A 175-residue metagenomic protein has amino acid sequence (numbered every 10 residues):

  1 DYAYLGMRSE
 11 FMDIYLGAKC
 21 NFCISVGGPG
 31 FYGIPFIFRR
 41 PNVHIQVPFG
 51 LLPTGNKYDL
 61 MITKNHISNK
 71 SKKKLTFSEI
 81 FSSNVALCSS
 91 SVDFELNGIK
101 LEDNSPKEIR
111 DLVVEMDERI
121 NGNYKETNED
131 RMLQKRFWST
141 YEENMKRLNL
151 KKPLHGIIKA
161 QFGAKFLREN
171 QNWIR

Functional and structural regions predicted by a protein language model:
D1-S68: Donor-binding and catalytic core of enzymes assembling or modifying cell-surface/extracellular glycoconjugates
K57-R175: Leloir-type glycosyltransferase catalytic cores
